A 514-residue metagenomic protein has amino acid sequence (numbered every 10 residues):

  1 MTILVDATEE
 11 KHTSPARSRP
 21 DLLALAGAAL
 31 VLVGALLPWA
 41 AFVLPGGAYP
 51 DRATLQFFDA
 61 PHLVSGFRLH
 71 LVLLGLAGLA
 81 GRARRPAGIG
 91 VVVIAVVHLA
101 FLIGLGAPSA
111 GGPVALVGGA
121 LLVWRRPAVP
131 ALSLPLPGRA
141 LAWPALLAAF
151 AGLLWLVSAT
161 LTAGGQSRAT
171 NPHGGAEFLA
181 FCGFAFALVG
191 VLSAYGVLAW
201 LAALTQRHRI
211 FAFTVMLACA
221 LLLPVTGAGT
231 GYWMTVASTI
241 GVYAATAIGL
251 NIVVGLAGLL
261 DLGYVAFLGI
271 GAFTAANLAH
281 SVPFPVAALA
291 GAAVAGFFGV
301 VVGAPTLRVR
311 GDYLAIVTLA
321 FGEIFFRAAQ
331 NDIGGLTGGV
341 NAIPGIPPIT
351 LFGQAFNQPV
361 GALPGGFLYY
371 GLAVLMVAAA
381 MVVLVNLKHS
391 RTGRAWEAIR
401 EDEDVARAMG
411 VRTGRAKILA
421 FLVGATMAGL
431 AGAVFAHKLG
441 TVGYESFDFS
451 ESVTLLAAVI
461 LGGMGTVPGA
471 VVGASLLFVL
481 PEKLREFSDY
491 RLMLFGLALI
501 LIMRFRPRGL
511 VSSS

Functional and structural regions predicted by a protein language model:
M1, A107-P108, L122, I349 (+2 more regions): Generic preference for hydrophobic/aromatic residues in regular secondary structure cores
T2-P135: Compact integral membrane and secretory-pathway proteins
V97, P130-S514: Transmembrane alpha-helices and adjacent helix-loop boundaries
